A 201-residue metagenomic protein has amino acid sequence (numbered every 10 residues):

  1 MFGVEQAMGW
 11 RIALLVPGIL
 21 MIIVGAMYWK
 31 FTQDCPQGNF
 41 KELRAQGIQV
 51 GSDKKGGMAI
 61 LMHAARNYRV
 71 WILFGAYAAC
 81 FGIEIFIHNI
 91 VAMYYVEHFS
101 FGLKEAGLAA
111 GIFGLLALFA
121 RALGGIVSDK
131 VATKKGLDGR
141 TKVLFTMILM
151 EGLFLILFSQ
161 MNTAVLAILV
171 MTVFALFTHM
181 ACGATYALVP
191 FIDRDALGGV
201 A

Functional and structural regions predicted by a protein language model:
M1-P36: Helix-loop-helix hairpin linking two adjacent transmembrane segments in secondary transporters
G18-G25, L118, L149-L153: Small-residue-rich packing faces within the transmembrane alpha-helices of Major Facilitator Superfamily
C35-I72, E97-H98: Juxtamembrane intracellular "pre-TM" segments in multi-pass secondary transporters
M62-G125, H179-C182, Y186: Extracytoplasmic gate region of multi-pass secondary transporters
G102-A110, G139-R140, T163, A167 (+1 more regions): Juxtamembrane helix-start elements in MFS-like secondary transporters
R121-L137: Helix-to-loop junctions at the C-terminal end of transmembrane segments in multipass secondary transporters
T133, L188-G198: Paired intracellular helix-loop junctions of major facilitator superfamily
K135-T185: C-terminal transmembrane helical hairpin of 12-TM major facilitator-type secondary transporters
